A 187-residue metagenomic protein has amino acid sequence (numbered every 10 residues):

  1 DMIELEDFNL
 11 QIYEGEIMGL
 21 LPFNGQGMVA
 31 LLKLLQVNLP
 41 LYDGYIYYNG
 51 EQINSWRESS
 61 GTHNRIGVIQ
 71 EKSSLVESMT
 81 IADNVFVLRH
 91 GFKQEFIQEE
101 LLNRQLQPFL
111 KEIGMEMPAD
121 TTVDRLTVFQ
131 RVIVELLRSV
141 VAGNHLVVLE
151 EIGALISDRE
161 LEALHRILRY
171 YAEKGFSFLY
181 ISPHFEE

Functional and structural regions predicted by a protein language model:
I3-Y13, G44: Conserved beta-strand
L21-N24: The feature captures the beta-strand-to-loop junction immediately N-terminal to the Walker
Q26, L39, K72-V85, K93-F96 (+2 more regions): Conserved catalytic motifs of ABC-family nucleotide-binding domains
Q36: Helix-to-loop junction immediately C-terminal to a conserved catalytic motif
G44-N54, S60-N64: Conserved ABC transporter NBD signature motif
L136: Hydrophobic anchor residue at the start of the ABC signature
I181-P183: H-loop/switch region of ABC-family ATPase nucleotide-binding domains
